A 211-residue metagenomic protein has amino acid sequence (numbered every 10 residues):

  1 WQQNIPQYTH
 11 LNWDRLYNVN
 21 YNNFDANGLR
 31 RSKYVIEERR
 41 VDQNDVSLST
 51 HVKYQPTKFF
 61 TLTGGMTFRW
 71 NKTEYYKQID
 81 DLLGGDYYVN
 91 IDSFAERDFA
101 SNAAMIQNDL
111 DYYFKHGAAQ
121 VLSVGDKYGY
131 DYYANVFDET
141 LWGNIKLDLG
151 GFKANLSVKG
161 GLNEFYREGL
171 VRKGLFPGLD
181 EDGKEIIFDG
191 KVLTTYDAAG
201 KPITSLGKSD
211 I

Functional and structural regions predicted by a protein language model:
W1-K72: Outer-membrane beta-barrel domain signature, strongest for Gram-negative TonB-dependent receptors and also present
V35, T61-I211: Signature of Gram-negative outer-membrane beta-barrel scaffolds
